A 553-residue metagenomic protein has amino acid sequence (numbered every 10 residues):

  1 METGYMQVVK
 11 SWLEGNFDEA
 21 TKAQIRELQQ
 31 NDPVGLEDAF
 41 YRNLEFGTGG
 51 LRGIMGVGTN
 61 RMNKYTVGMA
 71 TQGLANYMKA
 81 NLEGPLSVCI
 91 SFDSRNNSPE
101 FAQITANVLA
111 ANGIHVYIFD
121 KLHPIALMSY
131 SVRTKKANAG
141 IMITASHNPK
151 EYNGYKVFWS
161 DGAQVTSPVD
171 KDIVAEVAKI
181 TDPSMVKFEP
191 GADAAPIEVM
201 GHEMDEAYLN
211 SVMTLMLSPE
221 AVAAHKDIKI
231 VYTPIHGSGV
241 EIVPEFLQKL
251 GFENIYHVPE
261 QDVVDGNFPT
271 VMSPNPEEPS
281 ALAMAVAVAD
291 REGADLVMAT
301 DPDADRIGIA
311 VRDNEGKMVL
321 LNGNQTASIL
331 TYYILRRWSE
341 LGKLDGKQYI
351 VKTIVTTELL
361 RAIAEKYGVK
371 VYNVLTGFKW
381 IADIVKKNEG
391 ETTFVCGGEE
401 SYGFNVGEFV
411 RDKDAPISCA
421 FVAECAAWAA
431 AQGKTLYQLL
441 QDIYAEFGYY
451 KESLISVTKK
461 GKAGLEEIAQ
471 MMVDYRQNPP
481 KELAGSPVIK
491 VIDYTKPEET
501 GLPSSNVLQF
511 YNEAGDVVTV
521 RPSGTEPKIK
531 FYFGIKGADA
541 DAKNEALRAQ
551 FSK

Functional and structural regions predicted by a protein language model:
V8-T105, A195-K226, S238: An N-terminal, well-structured beta->alpha segment
W12-N16, G35-F40, L44, N153-A281 (+1 more regions): Gly/Ser/Thr-enriched, mixed-charge loops and adjacent short helices that form phosphate/oxyanion-binding elements
F40-N60, S146, I230, P234-F246 (+4 more regions): Conserved phosphate/anionic-ligand binding catalytic regions in large, soluble enzymes, centered on
C89-Y152, E253-G308: N-terminal small/polar loop signature for handling phosphorylated ligands or for N-terminal nucleophile
P99-I104, S129-R133, E151-V157, M185 (+10 more regions): Short acidic, glycine/serine/threonine-rich loops at helix termini
S160-A163, A175, T181-D182, A287-K352 (+1 more regions): Replace "Mg2+/Mn2+-dependent" with "divalent metal-dependent
D290, A294-L296, K317, R337-R521 (+3 more regions): Phosphate-binding and adjacent anionic-ligand microenvironments
